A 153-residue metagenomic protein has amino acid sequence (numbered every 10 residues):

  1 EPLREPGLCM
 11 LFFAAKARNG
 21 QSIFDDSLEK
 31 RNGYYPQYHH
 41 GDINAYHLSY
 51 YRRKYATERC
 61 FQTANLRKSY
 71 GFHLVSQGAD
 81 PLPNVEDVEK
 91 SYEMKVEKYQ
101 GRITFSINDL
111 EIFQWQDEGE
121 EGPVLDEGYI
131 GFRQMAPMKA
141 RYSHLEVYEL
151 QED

Functional and structural regions predicted by a protein language model:
E1-D153: Extracellular glycan-recognition regions
